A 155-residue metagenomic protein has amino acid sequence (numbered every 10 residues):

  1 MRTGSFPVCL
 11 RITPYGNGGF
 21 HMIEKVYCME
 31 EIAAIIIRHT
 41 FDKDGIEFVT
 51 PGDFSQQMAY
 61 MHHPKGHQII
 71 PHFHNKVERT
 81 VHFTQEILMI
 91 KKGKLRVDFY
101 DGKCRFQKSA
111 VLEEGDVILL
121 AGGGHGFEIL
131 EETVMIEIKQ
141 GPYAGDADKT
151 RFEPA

Functional and structural regions predicted by a protein language model:
G4, V8-L10: Short, positively charged low-complexity motifs
L10-Y60, A155: A short, N-terminal "cap"/entry segment at the start of jelly-roll beta-barrel domains of the cupin/DSBH fold
I23, G126-A155: Double-stranded beta-helix
M61-H82: Conserved short histidine dyad/triad with adjacent acidic residue
P64, F83-D98: Glycine- and acidic-residue-biased ligand/ion/polar-headgroup-sensing regions
P71, V97-D98, I118-L120, H125-L130 (+1 more regions): Short beta-strand His + acidic residue motifs that chelate non-heme Fe in jelly-roll/DSBH and cupin folds
D101-G122: Short acidic-glycine-tyrosine-enriched beta hairpin
